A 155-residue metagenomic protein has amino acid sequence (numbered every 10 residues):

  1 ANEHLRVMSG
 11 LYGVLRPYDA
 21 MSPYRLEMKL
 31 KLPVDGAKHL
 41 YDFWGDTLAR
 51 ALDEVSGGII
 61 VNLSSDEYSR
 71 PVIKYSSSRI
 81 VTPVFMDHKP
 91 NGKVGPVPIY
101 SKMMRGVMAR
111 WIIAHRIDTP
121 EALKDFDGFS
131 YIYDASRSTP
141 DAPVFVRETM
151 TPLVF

Functional and structural regions predicted by a protein language model:
A1-P140, V144-F155: Internal, well-folded beta-alpha domain core
